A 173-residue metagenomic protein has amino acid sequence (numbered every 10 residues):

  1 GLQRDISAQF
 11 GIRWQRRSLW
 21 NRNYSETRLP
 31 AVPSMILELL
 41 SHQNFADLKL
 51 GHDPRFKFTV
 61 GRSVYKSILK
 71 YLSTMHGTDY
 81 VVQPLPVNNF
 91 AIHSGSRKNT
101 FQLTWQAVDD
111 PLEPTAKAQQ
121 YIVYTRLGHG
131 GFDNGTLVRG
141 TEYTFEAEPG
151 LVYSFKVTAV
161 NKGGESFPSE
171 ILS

Functional and structural regions predicted by a protein language model:
G1-W14: Acidic, glycine-rich loop-and-strand cores that form catalytic or ligand-binding grooves in diverse globular domains
I12-T78: Active-site-adjacent mobile loop/cap segments within catalytic or ligand-binding domains
K70-T115, G163-S173: Pro/Thr/Ser/Gly-rich low-complexity, intrinsically disordered linker/stalk tracts
V108, Y124-G128: Predominantly extracellular/luminal cell-surface or secreted proteins
Q119-V123: Short beta-strand elements bearing conserved aromatic residues within extracellular beta-rich modules
L127-G131, N161-G163: Solvent-exposed strand-loop boundary residues in beta-sheet-rich modules
D133-G140: Short beta-strand segments within Ig-like beta-sandwich modules, predominantly Fibronectin type-III
T144-F167: Beta-strand-rich modules
